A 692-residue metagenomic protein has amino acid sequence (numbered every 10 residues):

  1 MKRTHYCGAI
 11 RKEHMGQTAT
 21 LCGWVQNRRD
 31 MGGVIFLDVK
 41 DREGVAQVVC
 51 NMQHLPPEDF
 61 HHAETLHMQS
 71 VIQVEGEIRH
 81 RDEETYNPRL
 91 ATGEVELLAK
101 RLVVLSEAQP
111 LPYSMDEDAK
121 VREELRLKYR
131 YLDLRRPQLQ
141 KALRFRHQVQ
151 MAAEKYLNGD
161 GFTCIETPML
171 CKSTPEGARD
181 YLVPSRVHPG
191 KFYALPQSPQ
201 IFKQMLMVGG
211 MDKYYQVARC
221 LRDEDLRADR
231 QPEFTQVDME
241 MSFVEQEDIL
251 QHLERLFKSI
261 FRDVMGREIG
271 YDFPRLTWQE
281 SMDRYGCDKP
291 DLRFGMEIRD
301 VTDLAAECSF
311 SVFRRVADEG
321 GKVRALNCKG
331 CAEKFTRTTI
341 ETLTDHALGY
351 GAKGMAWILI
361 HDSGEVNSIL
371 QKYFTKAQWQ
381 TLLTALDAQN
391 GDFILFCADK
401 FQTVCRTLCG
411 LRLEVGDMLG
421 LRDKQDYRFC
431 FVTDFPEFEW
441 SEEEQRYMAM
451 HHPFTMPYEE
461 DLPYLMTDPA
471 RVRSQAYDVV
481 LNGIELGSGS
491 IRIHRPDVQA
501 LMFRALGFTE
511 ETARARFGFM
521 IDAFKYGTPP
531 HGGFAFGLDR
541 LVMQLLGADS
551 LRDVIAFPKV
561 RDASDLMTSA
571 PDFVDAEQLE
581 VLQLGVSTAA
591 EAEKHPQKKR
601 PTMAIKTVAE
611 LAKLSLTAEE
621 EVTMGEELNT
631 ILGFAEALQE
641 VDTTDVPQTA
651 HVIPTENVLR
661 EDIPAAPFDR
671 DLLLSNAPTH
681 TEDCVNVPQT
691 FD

Functional and structural regions predicted by a protein language model:
M1-P596: Class II aminoacyl-tRNA synthetase catalytic cores and aaRS-like
G23, F257, A609, L628 (+1 more regions): Short amphipathic alpha-helical/adjacent loop interface patches that line ligand and macromolecule-binding sites
G76, A609-A612: Small-residue (primarily alanine) positions within well-ordered alpha-helices, especially packing/interaction faces
D248, T623-E627: Alpha-helical initiation/capping and key positions within long helical/coiled-coil segments
P596-P601, K606, L614, N629-D692: Long, charge-enriched, surface-exposed interaction segments in small proteins/subunits
